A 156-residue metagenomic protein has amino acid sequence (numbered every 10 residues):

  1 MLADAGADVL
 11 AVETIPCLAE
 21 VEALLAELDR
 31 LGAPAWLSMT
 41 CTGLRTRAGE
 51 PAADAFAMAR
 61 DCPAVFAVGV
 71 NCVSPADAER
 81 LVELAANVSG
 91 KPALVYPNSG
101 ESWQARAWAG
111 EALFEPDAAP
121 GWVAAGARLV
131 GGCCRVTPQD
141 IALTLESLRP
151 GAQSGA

Functional and structural regions predicted by a protein language model:
M1-A156: Domain-level signal for soluble alpha/beta catalytic cores
